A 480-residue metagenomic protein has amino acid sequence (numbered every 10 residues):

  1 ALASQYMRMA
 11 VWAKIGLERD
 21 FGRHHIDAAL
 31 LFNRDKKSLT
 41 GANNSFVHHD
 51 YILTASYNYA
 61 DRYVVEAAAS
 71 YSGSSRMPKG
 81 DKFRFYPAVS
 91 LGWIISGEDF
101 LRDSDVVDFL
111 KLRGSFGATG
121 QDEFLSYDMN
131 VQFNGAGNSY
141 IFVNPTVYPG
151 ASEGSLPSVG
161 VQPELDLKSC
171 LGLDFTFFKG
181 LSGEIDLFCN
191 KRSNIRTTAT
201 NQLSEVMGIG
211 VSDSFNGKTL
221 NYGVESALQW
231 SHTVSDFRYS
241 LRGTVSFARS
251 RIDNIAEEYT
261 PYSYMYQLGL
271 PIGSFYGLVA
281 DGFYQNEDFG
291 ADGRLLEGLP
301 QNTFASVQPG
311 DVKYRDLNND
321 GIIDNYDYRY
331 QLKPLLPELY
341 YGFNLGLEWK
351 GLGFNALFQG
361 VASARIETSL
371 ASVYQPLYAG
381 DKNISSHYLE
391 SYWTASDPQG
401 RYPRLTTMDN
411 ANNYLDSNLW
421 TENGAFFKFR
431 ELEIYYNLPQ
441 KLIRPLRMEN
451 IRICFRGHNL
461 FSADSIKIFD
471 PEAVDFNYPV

Functional and structural regions predicted by a protein language model:
A1-F275, D416-V480: Extracellular/periplasmic, surface-exposed regions of secreted and cell-surface proteins
A28-K36, V64-G73, K313-L336: Catalytic-site beta-strand/loop segments enriched in glycine and acidic/polar residues
A151-S152, G321-Y326, D409-N418: Short glycine/proline-rich turn/loop motifs
G210-L220, Y259-F275, D327-G346, Y374-E390 (+2 more regions): C-terminal extracellular loops and terminal segments of Gram-negative outer membrane beta-barrel proteins
G217, T233-L335, Q375, S465: Conserved small-residue
I252, D327, P337-G351, R430-Y435: Conserved SET/PR-domain catalytic core that frames the SAM/AdoMet-binding pocket
P334-T368: Glycine-rich, aromatic-lined ligand/substrate-binding cores of catalytic and carbohydrate-binding domains
V361-I453, G457: Extracytoplasmic gating/loop element in the C-terminal half of outer-membrane beta-barrel translocons and assembly
